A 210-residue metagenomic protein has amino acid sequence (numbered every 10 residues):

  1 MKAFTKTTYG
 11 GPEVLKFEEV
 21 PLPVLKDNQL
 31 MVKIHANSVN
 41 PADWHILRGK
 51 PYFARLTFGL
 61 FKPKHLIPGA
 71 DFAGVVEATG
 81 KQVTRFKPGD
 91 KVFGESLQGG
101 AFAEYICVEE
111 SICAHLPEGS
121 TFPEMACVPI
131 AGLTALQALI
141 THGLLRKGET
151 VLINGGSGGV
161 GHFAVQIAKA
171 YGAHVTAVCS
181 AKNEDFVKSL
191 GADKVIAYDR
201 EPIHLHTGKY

Functional and structural regions predicted by a protein language model:
T5-V24, P41-A73, F93-G99, P117: N-terminal glycine-rich cofactor-binding segment
K26, K87-P88, R146: Residue-level recognition of short, solvent-exposed, well-ordered loop/turn junctions that link secondary-structure
D71-Q98, H174: A glycine-/small-residue-rich N-terminal strand-loop-strand element that serves as the cofactor-binding glycine loop
S96-E110: A structural motif shared across PLP-dependent enzymes of the aminotransferase-like
G119-V128: Short pre-catalytic strand/loop immediately N-terminal to key active-site residues, enriched for Gly-Thr
V128-R200: Mid-domain Rossmann-like dinucleotide-binding core that forms the NAD(H)/NADP(H) cofactor-binding site
D199-Y210: Short amphipathic alpha-helix with an adjacent loop that forms part of the alpha/beta core around
